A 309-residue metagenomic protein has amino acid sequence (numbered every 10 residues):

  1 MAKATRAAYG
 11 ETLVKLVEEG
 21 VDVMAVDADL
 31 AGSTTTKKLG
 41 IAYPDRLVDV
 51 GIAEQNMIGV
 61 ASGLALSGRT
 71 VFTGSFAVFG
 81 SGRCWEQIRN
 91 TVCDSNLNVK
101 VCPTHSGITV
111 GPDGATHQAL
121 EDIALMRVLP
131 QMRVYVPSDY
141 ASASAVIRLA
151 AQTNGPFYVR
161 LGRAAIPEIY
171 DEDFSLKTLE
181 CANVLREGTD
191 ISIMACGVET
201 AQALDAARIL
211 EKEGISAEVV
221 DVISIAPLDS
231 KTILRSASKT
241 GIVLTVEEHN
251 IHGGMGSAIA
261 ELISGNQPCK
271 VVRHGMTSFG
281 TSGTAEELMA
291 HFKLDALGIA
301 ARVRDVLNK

Functional and structural regions predicted by a protein language model:
M1-R160, A165, L176, A296: Thiamine diphosphate
R6-A7, E19-D22, L30-K37, I41 (+2 more regions): Thiamine diphosphate
